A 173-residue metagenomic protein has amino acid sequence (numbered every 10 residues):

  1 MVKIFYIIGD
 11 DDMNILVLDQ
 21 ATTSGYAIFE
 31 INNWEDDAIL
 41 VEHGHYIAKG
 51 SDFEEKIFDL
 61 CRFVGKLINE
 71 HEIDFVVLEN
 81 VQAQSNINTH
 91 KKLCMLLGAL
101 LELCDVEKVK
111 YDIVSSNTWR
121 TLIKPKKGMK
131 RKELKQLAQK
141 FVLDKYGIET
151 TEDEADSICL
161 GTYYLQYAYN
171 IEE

Functional and structural regions predicted by a protein language model:
V2-E173: Phosphate- and other anionic-substrate recognition elements at nucleic-acid/protein interfaces
